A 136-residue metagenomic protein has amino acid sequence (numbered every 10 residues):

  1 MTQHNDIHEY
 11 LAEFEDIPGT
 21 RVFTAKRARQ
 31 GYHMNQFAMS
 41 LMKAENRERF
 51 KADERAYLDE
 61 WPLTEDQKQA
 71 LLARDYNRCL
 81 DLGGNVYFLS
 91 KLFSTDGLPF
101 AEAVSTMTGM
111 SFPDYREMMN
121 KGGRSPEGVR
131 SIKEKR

Functional and structural regions predicted by a protein language model:
T2-R136: Charged, low-complexity intrinsically disordered segments
